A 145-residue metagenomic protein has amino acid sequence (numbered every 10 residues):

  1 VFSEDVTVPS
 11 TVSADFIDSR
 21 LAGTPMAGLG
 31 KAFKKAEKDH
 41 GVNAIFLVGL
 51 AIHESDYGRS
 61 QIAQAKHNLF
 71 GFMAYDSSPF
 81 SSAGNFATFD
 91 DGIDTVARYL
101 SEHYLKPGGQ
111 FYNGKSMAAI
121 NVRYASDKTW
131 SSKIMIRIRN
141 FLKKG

Functional and structural regions predicted by a protein language model:
V1-L47, I52-G145: Catalytic cores of secreted/periplasmic lytic hydrolases that degrade extracellular macromolecules
